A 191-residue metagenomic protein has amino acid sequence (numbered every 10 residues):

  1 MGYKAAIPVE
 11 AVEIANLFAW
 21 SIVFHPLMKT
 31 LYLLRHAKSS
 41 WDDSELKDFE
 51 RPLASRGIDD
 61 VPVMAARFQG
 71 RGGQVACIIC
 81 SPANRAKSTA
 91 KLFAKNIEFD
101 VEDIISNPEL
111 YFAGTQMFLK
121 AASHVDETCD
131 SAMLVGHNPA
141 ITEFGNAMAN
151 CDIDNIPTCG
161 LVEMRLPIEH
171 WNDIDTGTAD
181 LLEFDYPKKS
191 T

Functional and structural regions predicted by a protein language model:
K29-T30, L34-P108, C151-I156, T191: Active-site-proximal alpha-helix that buttresses catalytic centers in soluble enzyme cores
L110-H124: Short phosphate-binding loop-to-helix
V125-M133, N138-G160: Non-DNA-binding regulatory cores of transcription-related proteins, predominantly C-terminal effector-binding
C151-L182: Domain-level recognition of soluble alpha/beta enzyme cores, biased toward histidine phosphatases/phosphomutases
D180-T191: Charged phosphate-binding loop/patch that engages nucleotide di/tri-phosphates or the phosphate backbone of nucleic
